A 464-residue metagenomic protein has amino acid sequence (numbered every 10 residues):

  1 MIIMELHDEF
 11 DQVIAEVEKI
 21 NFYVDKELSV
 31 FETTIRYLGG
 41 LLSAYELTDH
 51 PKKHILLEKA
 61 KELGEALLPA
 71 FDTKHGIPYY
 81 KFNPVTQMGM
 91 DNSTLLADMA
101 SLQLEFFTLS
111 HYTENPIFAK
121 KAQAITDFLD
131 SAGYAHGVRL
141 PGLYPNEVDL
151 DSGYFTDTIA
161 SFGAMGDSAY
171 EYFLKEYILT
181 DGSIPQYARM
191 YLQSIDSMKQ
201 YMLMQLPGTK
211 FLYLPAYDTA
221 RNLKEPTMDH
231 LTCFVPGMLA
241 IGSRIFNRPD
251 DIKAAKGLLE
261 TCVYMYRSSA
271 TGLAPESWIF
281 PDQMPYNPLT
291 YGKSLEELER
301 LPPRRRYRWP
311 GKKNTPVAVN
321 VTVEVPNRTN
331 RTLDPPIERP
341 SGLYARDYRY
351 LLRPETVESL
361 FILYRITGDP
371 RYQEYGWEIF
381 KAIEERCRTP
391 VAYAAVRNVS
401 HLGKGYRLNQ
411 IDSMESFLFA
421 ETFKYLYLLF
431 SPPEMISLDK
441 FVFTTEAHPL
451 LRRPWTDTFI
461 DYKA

Functional and structural regions predicted by a protein language model:
M1-A464: Glycan-recognition and catalytic cores of secretory/periplasmic carbohydrate-active enzymes
